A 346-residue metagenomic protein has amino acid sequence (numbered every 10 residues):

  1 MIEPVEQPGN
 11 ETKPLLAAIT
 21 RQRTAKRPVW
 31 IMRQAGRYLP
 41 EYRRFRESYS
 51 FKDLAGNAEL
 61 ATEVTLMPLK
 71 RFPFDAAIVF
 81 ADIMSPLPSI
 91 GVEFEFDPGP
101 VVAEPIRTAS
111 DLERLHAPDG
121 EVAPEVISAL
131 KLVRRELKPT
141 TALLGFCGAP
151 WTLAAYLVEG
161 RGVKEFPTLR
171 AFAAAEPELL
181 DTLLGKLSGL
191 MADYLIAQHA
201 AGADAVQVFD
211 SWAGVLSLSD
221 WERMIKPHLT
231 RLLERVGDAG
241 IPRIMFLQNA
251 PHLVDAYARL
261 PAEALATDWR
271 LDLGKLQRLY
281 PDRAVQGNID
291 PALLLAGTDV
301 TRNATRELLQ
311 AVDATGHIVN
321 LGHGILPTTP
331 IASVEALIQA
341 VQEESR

Functional and structural regions predicted by a protein language model:
I2-F96, L132, K226, T230 (+1 more regions): N-terminal basic, low-complexity leaders that serve as flexible interaction/assembly modules and, when applicable, as
G9, A58-E59, G120-A123, D181: Generic detection of long, well-ordered alpha-helical segments
E47-S50, T108-P118, A173-L180: Short glycine/proline- and acidic residue-enriched helix-loop micro-motifs that form flexible lids or anion-recognition
D53-G56, E113-A123, P291-L295: The substrate-binding groove and active-site-proximal loops of carbohydrate-active enzymes, especially glycoside
I78-E95, P105-R107, E113-D119, A203-W221 (+1 more regions): Glycine-rich, proline-tolerant flexible connector loops at the mouths of alpha/beta enzymes
F94-T108, V163-R170: A charged helix-plus-loop insertion that forms the helical arch/lid used to bind and gate nucleic-acid substrates
G99-E136: A gly/proline- and charged-residue-enriched helix-loop-helix capping module
V122-R346: Active-site loop segments of alpha/beta catalytic cores
